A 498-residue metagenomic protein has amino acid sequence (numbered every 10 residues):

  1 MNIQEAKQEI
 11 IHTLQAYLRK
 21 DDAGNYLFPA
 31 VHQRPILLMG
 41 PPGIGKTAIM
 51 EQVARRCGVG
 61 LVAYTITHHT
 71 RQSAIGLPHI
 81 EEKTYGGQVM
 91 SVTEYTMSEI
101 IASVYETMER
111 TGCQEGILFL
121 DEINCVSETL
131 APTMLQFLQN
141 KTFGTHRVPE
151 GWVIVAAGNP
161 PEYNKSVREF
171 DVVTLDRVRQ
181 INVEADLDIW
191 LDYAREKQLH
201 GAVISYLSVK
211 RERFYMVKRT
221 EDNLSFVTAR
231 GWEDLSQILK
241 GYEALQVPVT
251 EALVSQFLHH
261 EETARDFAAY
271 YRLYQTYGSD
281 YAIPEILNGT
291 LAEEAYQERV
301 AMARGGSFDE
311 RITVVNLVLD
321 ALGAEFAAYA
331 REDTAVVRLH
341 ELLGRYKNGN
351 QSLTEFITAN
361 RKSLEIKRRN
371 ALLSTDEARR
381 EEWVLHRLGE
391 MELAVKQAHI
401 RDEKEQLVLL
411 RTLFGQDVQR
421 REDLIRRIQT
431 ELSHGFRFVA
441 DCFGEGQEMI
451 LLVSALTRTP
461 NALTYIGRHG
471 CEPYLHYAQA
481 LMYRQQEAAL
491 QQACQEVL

Functional and structural regions predicted by a protein language model:
M1-E212, V217-T220: AAA+ P-loop NTPase catalytic core and its hallmark functional loops
I3, K20, S98, D171 (+12 more regions): Short, structured coil/loop segments at alpha-helix boundaries
I10, I100-V104, Y242, V418 (+1 more regions): Generic hydrophobic, helix-prone segments enriched in Leu/Val/Ile
H12, H32, H68-H69, H79 (+9 more regions): Histidine (H) residue identity feature
Y17, Y26, Y64, Y85 (+15 more regions): Sequence-level detector for tyrosine residue identity
E196-E355, A359: Alpha-helical lid/collar subdomain of P-loop NTPases
A301-L498: Terminal-proximal interaction/regulatory segments of ATP-powered molecular machines
